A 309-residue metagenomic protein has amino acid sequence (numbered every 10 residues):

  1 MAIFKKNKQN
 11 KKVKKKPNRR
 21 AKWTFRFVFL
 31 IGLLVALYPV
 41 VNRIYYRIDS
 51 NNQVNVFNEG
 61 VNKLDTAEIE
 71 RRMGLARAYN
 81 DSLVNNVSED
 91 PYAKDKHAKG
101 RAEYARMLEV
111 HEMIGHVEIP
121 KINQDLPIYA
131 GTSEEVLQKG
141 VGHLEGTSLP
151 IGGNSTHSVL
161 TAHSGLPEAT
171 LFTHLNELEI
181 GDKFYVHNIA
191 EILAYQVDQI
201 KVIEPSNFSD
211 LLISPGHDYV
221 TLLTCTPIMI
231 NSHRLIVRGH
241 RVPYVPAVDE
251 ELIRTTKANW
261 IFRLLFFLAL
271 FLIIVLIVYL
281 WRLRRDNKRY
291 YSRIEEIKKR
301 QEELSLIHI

Functional and structural regions predicted by a protein language model:
A2-F4: Cationic-aromatic interfacial patches
N7-N10: Acidic, low-complexity cytosolic linker/stalk segments
K14-F262, D286, Y291-E295: Solvent-exposed, non-transmembrane regions of membrane-associated and secreted proteins
E251-A258, F262, F266-W281: Extracytoplasmic/periplasmic terminal helices and flexible tails
I273-Q301: Juxtamembrane interface at the cytosolic side of transmembrane helices
I307-I309: Conserved small/polar residues in nucleotide/adenosyl-binding loops
